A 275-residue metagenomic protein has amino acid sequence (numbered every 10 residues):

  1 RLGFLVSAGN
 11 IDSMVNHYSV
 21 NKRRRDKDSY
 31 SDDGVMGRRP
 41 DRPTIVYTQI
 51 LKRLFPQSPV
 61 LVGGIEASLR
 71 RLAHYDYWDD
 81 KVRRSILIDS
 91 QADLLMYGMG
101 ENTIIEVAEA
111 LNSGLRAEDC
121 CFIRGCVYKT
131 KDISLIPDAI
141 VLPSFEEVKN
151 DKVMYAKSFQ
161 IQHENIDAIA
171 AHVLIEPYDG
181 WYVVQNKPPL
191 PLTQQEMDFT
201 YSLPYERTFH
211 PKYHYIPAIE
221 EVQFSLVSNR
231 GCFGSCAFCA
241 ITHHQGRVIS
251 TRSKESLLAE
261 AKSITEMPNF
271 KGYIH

Functional and structural regions predicted by a protein language model:
R1-Y178: Glycine-rich beta-alpha loop elements in corrinoid/cobalamin-binding modules across cobalamin-dependent enzymes
K157-H275: Radical SAM [4Fe-4S] cluster-binding motif and immediate context
